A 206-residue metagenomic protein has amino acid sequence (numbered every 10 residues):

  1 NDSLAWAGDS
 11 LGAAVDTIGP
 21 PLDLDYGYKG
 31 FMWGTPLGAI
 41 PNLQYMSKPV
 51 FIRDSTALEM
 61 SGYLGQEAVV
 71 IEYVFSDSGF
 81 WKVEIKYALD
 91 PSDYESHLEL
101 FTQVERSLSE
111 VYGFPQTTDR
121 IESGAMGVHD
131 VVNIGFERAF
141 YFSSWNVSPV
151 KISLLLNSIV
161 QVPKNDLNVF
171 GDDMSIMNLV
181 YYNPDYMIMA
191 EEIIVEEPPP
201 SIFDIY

Functional and structural regions predicted by a protein language model:
S3-D54, D90-Y206: Non-cytosolic coordination micro-motifs
S55-T102: Mid-chain, structured segments of secreted extracytoplasmic proteins
